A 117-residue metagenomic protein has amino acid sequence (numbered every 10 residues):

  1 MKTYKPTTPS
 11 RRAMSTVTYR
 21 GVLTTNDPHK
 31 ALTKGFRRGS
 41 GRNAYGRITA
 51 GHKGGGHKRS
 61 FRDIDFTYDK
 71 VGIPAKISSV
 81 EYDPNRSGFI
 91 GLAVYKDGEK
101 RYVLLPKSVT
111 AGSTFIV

Functional and structural regions predicted by a protein language model:
M1-R86, V109-V117: Basic, glycine/proline-rich low-complexity segments that contact nucleic acids
F89-V94, K100-V117: RNA pseudouridine synthases
